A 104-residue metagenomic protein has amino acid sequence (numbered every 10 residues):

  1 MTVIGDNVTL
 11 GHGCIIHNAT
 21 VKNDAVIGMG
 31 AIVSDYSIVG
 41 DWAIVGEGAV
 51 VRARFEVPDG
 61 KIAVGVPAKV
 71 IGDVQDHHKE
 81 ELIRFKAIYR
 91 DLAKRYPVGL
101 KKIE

Functional and structural regions predicted by a protein language model:
M1-A63, A68-V70: Structural signal for interior beta-strand "rungs" in well-ordered beta-sheet cores of soluble enzyme domains
F55-K61, V66-E104: Terminal amphipathic alpha-helical/low-complexity segments used for targeting or macromolecular assembly
